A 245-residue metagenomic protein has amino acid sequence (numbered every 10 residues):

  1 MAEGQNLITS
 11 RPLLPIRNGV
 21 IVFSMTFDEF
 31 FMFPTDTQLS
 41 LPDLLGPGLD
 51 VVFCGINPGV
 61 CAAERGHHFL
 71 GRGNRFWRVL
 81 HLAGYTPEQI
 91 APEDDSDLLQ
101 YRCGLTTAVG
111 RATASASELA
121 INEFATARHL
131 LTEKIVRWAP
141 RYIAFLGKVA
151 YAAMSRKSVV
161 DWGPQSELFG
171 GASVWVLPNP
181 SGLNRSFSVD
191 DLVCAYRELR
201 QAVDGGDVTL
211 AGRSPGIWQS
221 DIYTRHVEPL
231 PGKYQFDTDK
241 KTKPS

Functional and structural regions predicted by a protein language model:
Q5-L7, S24: Short hydrophobic targeting helices and cationic amphipathic motifs that mediate membrane/organellar targeting
I21, M25-D50, R72, V79 (+2 more regions): C-terminal capping/extension of enzyme domains
D50-V51, Y142: Structural motif
V60-A63, A114-S115, Y151-M154, L183-S186: Short catalytic/ligand-binding loop motif for oxyanion handling, primarily in non-cytosolic enzymes, centered on
A62-N122: Short, surface-exposed acidic-centric catalytic microdomains
C103-M154: Internal catalytic-core helix/loop-beta-alpha segment that presents or stabilizes conserved functional determinants
